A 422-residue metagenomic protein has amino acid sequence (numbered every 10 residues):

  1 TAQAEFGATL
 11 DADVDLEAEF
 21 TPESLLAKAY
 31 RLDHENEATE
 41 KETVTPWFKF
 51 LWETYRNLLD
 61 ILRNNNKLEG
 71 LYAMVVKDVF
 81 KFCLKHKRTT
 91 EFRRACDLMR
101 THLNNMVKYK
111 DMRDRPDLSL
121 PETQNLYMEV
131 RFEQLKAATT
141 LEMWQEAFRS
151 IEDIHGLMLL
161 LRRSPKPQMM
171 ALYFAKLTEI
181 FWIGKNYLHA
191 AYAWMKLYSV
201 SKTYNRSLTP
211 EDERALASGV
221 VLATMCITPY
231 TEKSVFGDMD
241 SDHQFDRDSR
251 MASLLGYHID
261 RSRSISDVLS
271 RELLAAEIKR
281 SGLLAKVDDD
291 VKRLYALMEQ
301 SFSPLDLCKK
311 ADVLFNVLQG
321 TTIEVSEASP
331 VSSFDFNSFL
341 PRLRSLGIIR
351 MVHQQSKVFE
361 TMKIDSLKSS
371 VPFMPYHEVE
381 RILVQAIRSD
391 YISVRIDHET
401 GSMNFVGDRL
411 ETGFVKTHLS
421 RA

Functional and structural regions predicted by a protein language model:
T1-A422: Extended alpha-helical scaffold regions
